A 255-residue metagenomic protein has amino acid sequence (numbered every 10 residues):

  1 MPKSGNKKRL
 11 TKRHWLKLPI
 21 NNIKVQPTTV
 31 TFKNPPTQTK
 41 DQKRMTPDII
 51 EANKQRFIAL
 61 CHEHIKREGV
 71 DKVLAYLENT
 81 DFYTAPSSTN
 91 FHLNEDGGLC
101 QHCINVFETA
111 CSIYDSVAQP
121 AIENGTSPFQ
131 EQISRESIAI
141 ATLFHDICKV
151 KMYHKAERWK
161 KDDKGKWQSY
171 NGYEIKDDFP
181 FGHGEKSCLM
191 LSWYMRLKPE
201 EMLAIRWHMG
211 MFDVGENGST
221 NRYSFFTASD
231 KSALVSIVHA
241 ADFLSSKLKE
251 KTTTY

Functional and structural regions predicted by a protein language model:
M1-I20, V25: Short Lys/Arg-rich cationic patches that frequently serve as NLS/NoLS or arginine-rich RNA/DNA-binding motifs
L16, I23-V25, V30-D162, W167: Acidic/His-rich, divalent-metal-binding segments that scaffold phosphate/diphosphate chemistry
L93-E95, E108, T126-T254: Divalent metal-dependent catalytic cores for phosphoryl transfer on phosphate-bearing substrates
